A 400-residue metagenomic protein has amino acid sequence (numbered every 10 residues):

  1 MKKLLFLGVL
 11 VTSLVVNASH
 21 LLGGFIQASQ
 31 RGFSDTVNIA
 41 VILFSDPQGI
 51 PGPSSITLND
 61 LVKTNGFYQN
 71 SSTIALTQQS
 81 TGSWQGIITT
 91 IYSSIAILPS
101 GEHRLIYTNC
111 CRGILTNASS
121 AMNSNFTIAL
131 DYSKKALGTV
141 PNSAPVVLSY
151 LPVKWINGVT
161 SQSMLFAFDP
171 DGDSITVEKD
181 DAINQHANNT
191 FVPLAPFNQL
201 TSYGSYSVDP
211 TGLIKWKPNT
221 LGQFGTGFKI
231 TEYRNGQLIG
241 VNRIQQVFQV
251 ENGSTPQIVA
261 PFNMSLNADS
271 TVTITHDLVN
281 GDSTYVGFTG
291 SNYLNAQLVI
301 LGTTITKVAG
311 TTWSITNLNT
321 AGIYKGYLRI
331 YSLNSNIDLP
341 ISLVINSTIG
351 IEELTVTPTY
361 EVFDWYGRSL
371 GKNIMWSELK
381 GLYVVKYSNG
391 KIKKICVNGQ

Functional and structural regions predicted by a protein language model:
M1-L22, T348-I351, G371: Bacterial Sec-dependent N-terminal signal peptides
A18-D209, K215-T311, T320-N346: Long, compositionally biased, intrinsically disordered segments
F168, V208, F363-D364, K386: Hydrophobic alpha-helical segments, especially N-terminal targeting/anchoring helices
I175, K215, L370-G371, K393: Generic structural signal for well-ordered beta-strand positions
T226, G326, T357-Y360, G381: Short loop/turn microsegments at loop-to-beta-strand junctions
T255-F262, S342-L370, N398: Residue-level detector of functionally pivotal "anchor" positions at catalytic/ligand-binding pockets or at interdomain
L382-Q400: C-terminal tail/sorting-segment detector
